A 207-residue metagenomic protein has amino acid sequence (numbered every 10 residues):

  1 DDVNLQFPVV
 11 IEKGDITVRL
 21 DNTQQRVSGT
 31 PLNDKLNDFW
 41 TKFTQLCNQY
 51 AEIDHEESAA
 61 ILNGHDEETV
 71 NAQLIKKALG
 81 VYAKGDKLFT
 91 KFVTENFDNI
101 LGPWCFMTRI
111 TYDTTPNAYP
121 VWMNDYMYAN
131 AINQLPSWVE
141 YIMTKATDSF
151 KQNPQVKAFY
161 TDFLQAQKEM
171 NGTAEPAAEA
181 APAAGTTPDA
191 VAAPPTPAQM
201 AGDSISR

Functional and structural regions predicted by a protein language model:
D1-D2, D15, D21, D34 (+11 more regions): Acidic-enriched, low-complexity/disordered segments with a strong bias for Aspartate over Glutamate
D1-K77: A non-transmembrane, solvent-exposed segment enriched in polar/low-complexity residues
L5-F7, D21, S28, K35 (+5 more regions): Generic structural signal for short, flexible, solvent-exposed coil/loop and linker residues
E52, E56-K76, G80-K87, K91-G102 (+5 more regions): Surface-exposed, polar/charged faces of alpha-helical domains in mature secreted/periplasmic/lumenal proteins
T94-R207: Charged, long alpha-helical assembly modules
